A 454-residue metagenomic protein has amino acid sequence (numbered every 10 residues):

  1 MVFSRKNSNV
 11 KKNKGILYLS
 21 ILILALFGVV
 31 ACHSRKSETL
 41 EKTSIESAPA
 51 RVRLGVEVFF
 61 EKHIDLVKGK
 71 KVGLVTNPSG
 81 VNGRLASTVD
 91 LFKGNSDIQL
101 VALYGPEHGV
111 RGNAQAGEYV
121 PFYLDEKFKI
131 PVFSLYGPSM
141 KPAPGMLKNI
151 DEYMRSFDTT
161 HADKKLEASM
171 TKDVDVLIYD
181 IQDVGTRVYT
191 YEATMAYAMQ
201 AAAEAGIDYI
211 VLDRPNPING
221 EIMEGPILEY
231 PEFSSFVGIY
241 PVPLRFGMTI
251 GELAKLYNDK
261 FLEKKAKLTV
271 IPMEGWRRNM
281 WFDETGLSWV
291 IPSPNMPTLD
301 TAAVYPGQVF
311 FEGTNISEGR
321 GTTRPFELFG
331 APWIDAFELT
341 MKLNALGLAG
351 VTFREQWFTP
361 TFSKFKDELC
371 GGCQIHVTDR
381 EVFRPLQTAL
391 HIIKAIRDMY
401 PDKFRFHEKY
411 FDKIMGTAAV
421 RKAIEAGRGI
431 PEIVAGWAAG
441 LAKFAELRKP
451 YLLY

Functional and structural regions predicted by a protein language model:
V29-A31: C-terminal motif of bacterial Sec signal peptides marking the signal peptidase cleavage site
Q99-H108, L212: Short internal beta-strands
R111-A116, I210-F233: Glycine-rich, charge-decorated loop segments at or immediately adjacent to ligand/cofactor-binding or catalytic sites
Y119-V174, T186: Glycine-rich oxoanion-binding loops at beta->alpha junctions
D183-M195: Glycine/threonine-rich flexible loop motifs
F233-Y305: Conserved anion/nucleotide-ligand pocket segment
W276-Q356: Glycine-rich, aromatic-lined ligand/substrate-binding cores of catalytic and carbohydrate-binding domains
G330-G436: Conserved functional hotspot residues or short segments at active or partner-binding sites across diverse domains
